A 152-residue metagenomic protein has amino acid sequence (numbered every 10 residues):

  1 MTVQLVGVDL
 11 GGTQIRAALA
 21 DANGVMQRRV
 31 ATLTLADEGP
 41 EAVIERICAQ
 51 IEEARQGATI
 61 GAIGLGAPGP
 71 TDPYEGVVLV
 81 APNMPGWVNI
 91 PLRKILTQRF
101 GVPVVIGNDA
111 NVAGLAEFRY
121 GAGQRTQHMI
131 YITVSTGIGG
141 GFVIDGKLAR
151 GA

Functional and structural regions predicted by a protein language model:
T2-E45, V78, L148: Short glycine-rich, Thr/Ser-proximal phosphate-binding strand/loop in the N-terminal lobe of ATP-dependent enzymes
D9, G64-P68, G107, Y131-G137 (+1 more regions): Short beta-strand segments
T13-Q14, A110-V112, T136-G139: Conserved A3 ("GATE") glycine/threonine-rich loop of ANL adenylate-forming enzymes
A22, P73, V143-D145: Inter-blade boundary loops/turns of WD-repeat beta-propellers
L35, P40-C48, E52, T59-I63 (+1 more regions): Glycine-rich phosphate-binding loop and adjoining helix at the ATP-binding site of ATP-dependent phosphoryl-transfer
Q124-A152: Glycine-rich phosphate-binding loop of actin/hexokinase-like ATP-binding domains
